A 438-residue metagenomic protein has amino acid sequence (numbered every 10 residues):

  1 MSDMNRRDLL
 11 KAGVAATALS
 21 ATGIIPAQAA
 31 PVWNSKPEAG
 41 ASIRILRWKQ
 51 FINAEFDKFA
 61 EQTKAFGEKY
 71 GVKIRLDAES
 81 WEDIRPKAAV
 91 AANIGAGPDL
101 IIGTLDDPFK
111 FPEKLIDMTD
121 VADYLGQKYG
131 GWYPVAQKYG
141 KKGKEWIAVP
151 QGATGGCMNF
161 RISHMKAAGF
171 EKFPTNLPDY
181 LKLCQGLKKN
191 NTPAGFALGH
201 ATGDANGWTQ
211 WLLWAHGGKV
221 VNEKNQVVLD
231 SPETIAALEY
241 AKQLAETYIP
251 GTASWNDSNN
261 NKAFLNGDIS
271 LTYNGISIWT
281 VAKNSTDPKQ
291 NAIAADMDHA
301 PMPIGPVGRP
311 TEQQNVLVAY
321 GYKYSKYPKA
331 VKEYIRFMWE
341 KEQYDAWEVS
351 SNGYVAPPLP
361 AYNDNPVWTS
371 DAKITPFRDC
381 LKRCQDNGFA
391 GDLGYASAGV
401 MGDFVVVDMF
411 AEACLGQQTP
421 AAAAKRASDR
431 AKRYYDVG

Functional and structural regions predicted by a protein language model:
M1-T17: N-terminal secretory signal peptides and thylakoid transit peptides that target proteins across membranes
A30-P37, T104-C157, L181, A294-P301 (+2 more regions): Hinge/lid segment of periplasmic solute-binding proteins
A30-W33, Y139, A295-P301, V349-V407 (+1 more regions): Long, aromatic- and glycine/proline-rich binding clefts that accommodate carbohydrate-like moieties
N34, I52-G71, V406: Short, polar/charged alpha-helical segment
K36-E38, S42, K73-I74, E113 (+3 more regions): Conserved C-terminal helix/tail region of periplasmic/extracytoplasmic solute-binding proteins
E61, A65-W132, K141, S163-T175 (+3 more regions): Extracytoplasmic "Venus flytrap"/periplasmic binding protein-like
E61, D106-T119, P134-F173, A201-E223 (+2 more regions): Periplasmic solute-binding protein
L183-L187, K224-A253, M302: Glycine-centered hinge/linker elements that transmit conformational signals in sensory and ligand-binding systems
